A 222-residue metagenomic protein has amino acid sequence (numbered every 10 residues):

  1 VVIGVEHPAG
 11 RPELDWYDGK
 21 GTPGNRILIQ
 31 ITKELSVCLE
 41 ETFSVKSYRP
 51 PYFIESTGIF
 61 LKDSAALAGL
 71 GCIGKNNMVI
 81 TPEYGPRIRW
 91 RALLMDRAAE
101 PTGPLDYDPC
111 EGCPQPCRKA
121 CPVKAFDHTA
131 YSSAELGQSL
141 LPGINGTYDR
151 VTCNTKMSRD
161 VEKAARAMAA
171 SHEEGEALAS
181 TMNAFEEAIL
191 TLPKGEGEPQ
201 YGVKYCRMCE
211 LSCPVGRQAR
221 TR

Functional and structural regions predicted by a protein language model:
V2-L14: Long, positively charged leader/targeting segments at protein N-termini
R11, Y17-T221: Catalytic cores of enzyme domains
